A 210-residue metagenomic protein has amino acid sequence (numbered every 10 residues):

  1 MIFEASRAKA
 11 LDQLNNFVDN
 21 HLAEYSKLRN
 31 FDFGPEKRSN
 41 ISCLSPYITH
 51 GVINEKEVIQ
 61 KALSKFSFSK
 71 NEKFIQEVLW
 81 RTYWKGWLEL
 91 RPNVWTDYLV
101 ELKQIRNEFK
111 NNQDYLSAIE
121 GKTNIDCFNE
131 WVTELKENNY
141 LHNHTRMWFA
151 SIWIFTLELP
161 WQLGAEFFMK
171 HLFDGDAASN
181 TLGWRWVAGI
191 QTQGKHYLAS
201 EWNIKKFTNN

Functional and structural regions predicted by a protein language model:
M1-N210: Residues lining hydrophobic/aromatic ligand-binding pockets adjacent to catalytic sites
